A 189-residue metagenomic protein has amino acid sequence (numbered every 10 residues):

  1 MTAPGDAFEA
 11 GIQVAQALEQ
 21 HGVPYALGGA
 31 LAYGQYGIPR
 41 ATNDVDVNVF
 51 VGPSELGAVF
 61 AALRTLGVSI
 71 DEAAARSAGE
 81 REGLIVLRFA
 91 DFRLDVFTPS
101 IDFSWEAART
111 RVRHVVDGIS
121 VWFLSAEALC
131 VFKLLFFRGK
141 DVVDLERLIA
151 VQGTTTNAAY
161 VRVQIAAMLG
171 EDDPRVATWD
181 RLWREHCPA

Functional and structural regions predicted by a protein language model:
M1-A189: Compositionally biased terminal segments of proteins
